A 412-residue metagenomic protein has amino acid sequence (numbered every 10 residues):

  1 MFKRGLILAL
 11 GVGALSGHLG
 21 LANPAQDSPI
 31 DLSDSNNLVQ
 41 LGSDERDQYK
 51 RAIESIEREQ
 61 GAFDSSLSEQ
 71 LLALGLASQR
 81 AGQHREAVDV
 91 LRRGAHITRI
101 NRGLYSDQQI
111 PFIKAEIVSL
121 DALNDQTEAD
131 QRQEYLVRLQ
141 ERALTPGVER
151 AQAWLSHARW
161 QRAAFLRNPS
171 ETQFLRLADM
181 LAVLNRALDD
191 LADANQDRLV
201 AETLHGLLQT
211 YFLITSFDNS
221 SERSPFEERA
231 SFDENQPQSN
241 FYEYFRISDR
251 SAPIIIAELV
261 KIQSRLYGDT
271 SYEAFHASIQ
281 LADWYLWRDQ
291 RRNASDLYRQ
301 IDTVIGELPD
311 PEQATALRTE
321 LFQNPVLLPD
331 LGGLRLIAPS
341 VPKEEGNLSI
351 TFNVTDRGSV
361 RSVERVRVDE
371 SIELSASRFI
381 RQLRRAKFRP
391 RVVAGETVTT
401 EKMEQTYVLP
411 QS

Functional and structural regions predicted by a protein language model:
M1-L8: Bacterial N-terminal signal peptides that target proteins for export
A9-G17: Bacterial N-terminal signal peptides
L19-A77, A81: N-terminal leader/linker segments that initiate helical-solenoid repeat arrays
N23-S28, G61-S65, S78, V118 (+4 more regions): Charge-biased low-complexity segments
V39-I53, Q83-G94, D125-L139, E171-R186 (+2 more regions): Helix-turn-helix repeat elements of alpha-solenoid scaffolds
I53, E57-L144: Post-signal peptide N-terminal segment of secreted/secretory-pathway proteins
